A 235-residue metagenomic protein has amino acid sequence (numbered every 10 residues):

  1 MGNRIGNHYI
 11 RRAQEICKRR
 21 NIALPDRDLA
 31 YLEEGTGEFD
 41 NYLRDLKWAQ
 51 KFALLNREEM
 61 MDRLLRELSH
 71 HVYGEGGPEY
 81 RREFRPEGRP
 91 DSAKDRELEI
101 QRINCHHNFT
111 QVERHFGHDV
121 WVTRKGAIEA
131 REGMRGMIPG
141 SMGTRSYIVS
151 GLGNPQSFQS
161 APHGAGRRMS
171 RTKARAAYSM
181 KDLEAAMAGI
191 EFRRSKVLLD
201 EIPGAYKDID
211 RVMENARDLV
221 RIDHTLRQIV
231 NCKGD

Functional and structural regions predicted by a protein language model:
M1-D235: Domain-length cofactor-binding catalytic modules of enzymes
